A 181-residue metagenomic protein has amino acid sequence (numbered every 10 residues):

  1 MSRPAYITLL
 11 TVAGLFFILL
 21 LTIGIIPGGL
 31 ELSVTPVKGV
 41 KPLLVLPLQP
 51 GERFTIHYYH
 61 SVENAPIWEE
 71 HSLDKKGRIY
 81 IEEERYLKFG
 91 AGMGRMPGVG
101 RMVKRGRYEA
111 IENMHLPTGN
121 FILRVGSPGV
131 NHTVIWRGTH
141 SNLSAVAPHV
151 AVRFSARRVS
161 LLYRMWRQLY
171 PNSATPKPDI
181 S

Functional and structural regions predicted by a protein language model:
M1-A5: Positively charged n-region of N-terminal signal peptides that target proteins for export
T8-L9, Y58, M93: Feature detects amphipathic, helix-rich regulatory segments
T8-P27: Hydrophobic membrane-insertion alpha-helices, especially the h-region of bacterial N-terminal signal peptides
L20-I25, L43-P47, S61-V62, G92 (+2 more regions): Short linear motifs in intrinsically disordered
I26-P36: Ser/Thr/Pro/Gly-rich low-complexity linker/stalk segments immediately outside membranes or between
T35-Y86: N-terminal secretory signal peptides
I79-E82, M93-S181: Mature, soluble, non-transmembrane domains
F89: Covalent nucleotidyltransferase core used to form phosphodiester bonds in nucleic acids
